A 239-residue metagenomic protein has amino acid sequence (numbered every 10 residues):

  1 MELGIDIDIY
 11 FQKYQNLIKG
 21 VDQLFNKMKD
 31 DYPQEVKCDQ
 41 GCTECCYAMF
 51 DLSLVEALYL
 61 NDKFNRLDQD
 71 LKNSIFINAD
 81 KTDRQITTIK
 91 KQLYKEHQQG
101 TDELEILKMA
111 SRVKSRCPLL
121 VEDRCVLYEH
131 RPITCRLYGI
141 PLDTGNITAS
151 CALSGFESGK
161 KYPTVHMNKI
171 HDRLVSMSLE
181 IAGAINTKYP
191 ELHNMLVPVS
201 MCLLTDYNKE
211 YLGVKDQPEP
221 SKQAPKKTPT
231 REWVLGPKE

Functional and structural regions predicted by a protein language model:
M1-E44, A48-E239: Short loop/turn segments that flank or connect secondary-structure elements
